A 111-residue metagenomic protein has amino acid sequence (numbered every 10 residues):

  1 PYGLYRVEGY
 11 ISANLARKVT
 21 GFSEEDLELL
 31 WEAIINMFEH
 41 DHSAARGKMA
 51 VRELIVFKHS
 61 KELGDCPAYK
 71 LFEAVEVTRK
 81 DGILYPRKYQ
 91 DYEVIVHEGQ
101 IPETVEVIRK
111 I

Functional and structural regions predicted by a protein language model:
P1-I111: Basic polyanion-binding and macromolecular-assembly surfaces
